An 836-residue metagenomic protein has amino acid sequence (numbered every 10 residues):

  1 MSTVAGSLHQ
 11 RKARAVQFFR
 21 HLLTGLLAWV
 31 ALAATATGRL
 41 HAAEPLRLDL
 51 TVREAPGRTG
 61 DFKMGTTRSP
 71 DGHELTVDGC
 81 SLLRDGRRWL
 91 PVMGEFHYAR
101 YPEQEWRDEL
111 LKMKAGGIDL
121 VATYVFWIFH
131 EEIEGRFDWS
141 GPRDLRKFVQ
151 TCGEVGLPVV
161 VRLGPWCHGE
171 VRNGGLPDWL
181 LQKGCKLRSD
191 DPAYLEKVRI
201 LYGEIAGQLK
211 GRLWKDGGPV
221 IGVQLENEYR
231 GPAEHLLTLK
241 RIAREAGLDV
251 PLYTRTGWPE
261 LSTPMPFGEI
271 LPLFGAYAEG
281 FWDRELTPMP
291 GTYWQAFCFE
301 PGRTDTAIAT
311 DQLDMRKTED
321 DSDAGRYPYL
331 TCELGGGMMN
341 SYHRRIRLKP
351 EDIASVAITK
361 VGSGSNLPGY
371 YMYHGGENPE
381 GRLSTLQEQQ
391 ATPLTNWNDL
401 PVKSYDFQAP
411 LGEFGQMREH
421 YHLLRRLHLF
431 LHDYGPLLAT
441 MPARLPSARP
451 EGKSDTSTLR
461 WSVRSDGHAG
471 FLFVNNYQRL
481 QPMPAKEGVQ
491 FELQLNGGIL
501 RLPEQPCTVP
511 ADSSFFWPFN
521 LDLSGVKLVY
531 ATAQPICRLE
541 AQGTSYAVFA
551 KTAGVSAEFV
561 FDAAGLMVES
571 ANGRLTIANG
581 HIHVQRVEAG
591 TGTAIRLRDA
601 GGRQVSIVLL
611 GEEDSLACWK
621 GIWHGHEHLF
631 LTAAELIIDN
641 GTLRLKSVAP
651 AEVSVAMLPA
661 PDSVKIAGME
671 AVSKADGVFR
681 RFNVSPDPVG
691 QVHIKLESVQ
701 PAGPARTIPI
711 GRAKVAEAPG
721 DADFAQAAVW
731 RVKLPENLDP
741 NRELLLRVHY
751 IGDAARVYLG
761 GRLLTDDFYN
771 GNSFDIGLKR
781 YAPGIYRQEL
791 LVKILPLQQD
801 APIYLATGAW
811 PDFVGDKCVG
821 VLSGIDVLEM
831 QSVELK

Functional and structural regions predicted by a protein language model:
H21-A34: Bacterial N-terminal signal peptides
A43-L120: N-terminal carbohydrate-binding accessory modules
E44, K183, Y194-K210, D216-Q224 (+7 more regions): Carbohydrate-binding surfaces of carbohydrate-active enzymes
W106-V171, R244: Aromatic-lined substrate-binding rim segments of carbohydrate-active enzymes
E154-V160, C167-A309, M315-N340, S365: Active-site region of glycoside hydrolase catalytic domains
G601-Q604, P796-Y804: Short acidic/polar inter-strand loop motif in beta-rich domains
D723-E736, I776: Short beta-strands within extracellular/lumenal beta-sheet-rich domains
N737-L759, D767, V792-I794: Aromatic-lined ligand-binding clefts that engage carbohydrates, nucleic acids, or primary amines
